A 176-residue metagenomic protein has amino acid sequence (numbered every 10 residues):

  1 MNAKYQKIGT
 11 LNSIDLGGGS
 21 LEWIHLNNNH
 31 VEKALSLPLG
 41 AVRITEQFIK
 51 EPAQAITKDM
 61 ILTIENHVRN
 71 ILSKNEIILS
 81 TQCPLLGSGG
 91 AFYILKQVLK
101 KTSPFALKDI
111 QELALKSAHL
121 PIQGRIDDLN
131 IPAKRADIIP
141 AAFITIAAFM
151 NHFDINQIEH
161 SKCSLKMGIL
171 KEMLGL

Functional and structural regions predicted by a protein language model:
M1-L11, H25-L176: Helical "lid/coupling" subdomains associated with nucleotide-phosphate turnover
D15: Conserved catalytic-loop position in the HRD/HxD motif
G19-E22: Acidic, divalent-metal-coordinating active-site segment for phosphoryl/phosphodiester hydrolysis, typified by short
